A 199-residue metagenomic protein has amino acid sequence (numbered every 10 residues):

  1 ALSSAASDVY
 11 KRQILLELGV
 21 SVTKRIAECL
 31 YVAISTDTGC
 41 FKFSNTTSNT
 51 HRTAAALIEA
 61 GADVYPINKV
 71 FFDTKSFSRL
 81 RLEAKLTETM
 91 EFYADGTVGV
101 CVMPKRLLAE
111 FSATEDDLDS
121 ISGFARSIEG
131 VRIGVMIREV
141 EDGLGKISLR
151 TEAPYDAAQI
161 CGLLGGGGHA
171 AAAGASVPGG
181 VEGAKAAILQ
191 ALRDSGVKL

Functional and structural regions predicted by a protein language model:
A1, V22-I26, P66, R81: Alpha-helix N-cap and coil->helix boundary residues
A1-A6, Y10: Single conserved hydrophobic/aromatic residue that forms the stacking wall/gate of nucleotide- or nucleobase-binding
R12-E17, A55-A56: Short glycine/serine- and small hydrophobic-enriched flexible loop segments
E17-V22, C40-S44: Short helix-capping/linker segments at secondary-structure and domain boundaries
L18-T23, G183-A187: Phosphate-handling active-site elements
T23-T36: Internal alpha/beta core interface subdomains
T36-L163, G168-L199: Hydrophobic helix-and-loop "lid/oligomerization" segment in the mid-to-C-terminal part of catalytic domains
